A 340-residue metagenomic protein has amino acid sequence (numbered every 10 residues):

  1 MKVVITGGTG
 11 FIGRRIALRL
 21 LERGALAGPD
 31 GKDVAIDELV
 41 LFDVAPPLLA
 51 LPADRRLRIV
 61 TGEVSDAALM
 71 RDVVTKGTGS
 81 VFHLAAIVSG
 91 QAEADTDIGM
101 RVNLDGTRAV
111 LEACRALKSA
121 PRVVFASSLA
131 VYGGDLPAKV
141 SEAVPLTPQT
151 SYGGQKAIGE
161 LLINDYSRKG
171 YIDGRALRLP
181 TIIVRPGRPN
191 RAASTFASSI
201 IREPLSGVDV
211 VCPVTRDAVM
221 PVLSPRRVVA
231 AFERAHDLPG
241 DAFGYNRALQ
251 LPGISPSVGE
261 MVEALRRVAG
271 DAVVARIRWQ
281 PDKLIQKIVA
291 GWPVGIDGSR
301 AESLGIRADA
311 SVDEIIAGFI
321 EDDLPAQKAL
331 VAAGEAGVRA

Functional and structural regions predicted by a protein language model:
M1-L26: N-terminal Rossmann NAD(P)H-binding glycine-rich loop of SDR-like oxidoreductase domains
T61-V102: NAD(P)H-binding glycine-rich loop region in Rossmannoid oxidoreductase-like domains and their noncatalytic homologs
D105-Q149: Conserved Rossmann-fold NAD(P)-dependent oxidoreductase catalytic core, especially the SDR/UDP-sugar
G134-L136, Q149-R175: Active-site Tyr-X1-5-Lys
N164-V219, P225: NAD(P)-dependent short-chain dehydrogenase/reductase
R188-A193, D217-V229, Y245-L265, G318: Substrate-binding strand-loop-helix patch in Rossmann-like NAD(P)-dependent oxidoreductase/epimerase domains
P204, A231-V289, K328-G334: Mid/C-terminal beta-alpha module of Rossmann-like enzyme folds, strongest in SDR-family dehydrogenases/epimerases
P293-S303, A310-A340: Amphipathic terminal alpha-helices
